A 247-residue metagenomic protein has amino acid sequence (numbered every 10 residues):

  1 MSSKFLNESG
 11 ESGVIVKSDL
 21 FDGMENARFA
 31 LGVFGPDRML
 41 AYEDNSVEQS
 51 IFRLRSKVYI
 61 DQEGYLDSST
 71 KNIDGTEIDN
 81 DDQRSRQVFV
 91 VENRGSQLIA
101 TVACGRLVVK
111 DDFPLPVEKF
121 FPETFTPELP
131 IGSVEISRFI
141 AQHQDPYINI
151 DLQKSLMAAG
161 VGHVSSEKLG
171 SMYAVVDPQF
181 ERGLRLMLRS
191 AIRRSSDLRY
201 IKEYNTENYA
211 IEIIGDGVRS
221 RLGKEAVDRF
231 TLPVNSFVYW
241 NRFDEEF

Functional and structural regions predicted by a protein language model:
M1-F34: Short acidic N-proximal helix/loop "leader" segments that mark the beginning of a domain or an inter-domain linker
K17, N26-E77, Q87-V91: Short amphipathic alpha-helix that is part of the acyltransferase structural core
D61, E92-Q97, G162-G170: Secondary-structure boundary elements
S69-R86, F113-F125: Short acidic (Asp/Glu) patches
R84-R86, A103, G132, E207: Residues that flank catalytic or metal-binding motifs in active/ligand-binding sites
F89, G95-P127: Short, His- and charge-rich active-site/binding loops that engage polyanionic ligands
P116-I211, G215-G217: Acyl-donor binding region in acyl/amide transferases
R138, I201-F247: Charge-rich, low-complexity intrinsically disordered segments
